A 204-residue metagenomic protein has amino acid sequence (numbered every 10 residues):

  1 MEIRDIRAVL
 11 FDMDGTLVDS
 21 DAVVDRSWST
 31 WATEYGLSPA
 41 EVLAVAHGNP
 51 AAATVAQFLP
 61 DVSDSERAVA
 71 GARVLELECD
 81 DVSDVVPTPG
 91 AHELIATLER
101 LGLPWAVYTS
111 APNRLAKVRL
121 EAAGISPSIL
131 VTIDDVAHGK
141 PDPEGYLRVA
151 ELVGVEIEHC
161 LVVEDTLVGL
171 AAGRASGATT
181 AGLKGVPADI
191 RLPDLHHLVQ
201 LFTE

Functional and structural regions predicted by a protein language model:
M1-A8, A96-E99, L103, P112-E204: Asp-based, Mg2+/Mn2+-dependent phosphohydrolase catalytic module
E2-E93, E99-L101, P112-K117: N-terminal helical cap/lid subdomain that shapes the substrate entry/recognition surface in HAD-like hydrolases
V18, E41, D84, A106 (+2 more regions): A generic secondary-structure micro-motif detector that highlights 1-2 residue hydrophobic/ambivalent hotspots embedded
D19, V107-T109, G182: Hydrophobic residues in well-ordered beta-strands that form the structural core
